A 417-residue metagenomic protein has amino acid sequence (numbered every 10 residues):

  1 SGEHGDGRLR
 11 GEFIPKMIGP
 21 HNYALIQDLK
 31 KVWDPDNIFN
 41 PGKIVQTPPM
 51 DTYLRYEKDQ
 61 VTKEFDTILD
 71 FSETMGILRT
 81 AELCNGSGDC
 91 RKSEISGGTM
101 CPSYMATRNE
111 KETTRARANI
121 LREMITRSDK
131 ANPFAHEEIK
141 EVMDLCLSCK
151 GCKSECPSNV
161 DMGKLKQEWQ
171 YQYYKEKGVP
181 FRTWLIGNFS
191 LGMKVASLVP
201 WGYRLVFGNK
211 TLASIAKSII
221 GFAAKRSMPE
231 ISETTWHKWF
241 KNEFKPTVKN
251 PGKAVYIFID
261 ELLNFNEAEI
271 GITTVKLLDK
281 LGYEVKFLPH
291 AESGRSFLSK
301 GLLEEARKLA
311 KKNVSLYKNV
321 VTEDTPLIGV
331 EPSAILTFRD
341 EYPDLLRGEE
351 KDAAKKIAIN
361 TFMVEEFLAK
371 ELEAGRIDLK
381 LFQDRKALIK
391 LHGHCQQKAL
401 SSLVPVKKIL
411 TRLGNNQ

Functional and structural regions predicted by a protein language model:
S1-G2, L29: Hydrophobic faces of well-ordered beta-strands that scaffold small-molecule active sites in alpha/beta enzyme cores
G2-G7, A81-A106, D144-V160, F258-N264 (+3 more regions): Local cysteine-cluster metal-coordination motifs and their immediate loop/turn environment, predominantly Fe-S cluster
G5, G11-P15, K43-I44, M50-Y56 (+6 more regions): Short acidic, glycine/serine/threonine-rich loops at helix termini
F13, A24, D28, I120-E123 (+3 more regions): Alpha-helical scaffold segments in soluble metabolic enzymes
I14-K16, P20-T80: Polar, glycine-rich mid-to-C-terminal structural blocks that act as macromolecule-binding/assembly scaffolds
D34, P41, Y56, G163-Q417: Iron-sulfur cluster-binding electron-transfer modules in prokaryotic oxidoreductases
D51, Y56-A196, R307-N313, K351-A358 (+4 more regions): Ferredoxin-type iron-sulfur electron-transfer modules in oxidoreductases and energy-metabolism complexes
